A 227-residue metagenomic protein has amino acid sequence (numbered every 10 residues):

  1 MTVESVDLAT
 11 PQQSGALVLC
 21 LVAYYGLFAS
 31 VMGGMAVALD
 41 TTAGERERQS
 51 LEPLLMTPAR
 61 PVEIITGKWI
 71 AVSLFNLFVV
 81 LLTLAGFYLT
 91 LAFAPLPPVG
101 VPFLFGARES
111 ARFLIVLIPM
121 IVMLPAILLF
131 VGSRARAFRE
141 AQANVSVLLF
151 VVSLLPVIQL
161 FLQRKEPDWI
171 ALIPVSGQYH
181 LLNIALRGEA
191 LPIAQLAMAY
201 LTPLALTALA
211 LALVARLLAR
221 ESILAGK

Functional and structural regions predicted by a protein language model:
M1-M56, V62-L117, R134, R187 (+4 more regions): Transmembrane helix-boundary elements of multi-pass transport/secretion proteins, especially ABC-type permease modules
L27, F78, A143-V147, M198-P203: Hydrophobic H-region at the start of alpha-helical membrane spans
F28-M32, S73-L77, M120-M123, V147-I158 (+1 more regions): Hydrophobic transmembrane alpha-helices
R108, A135-S176: Transmembrane helix segments
I173-Q178, Y200-T207: Small-residue-rich transmembrane alpha-helices that serve as helix-helix interface/gating elements in multipass
G177-R187: Transmembrane alpha-helical segments of integral membrane proteins
